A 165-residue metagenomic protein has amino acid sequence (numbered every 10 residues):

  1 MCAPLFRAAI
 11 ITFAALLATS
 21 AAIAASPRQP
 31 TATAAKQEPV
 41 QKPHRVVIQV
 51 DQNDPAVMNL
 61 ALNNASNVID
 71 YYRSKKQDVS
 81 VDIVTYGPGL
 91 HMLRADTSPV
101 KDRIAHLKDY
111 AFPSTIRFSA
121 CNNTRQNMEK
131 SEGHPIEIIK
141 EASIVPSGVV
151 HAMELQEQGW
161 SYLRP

Functional and structural regions predicted by a protein language model:
M1-I10: Bacterial N-terminal signal peptides that target proteins for export
P4, A15, A24-A25: Short hydrophobic interaction/assembly module
A9-S20: Bacterial N-terminal signal peptides
I23-P165: Secreted/extracellular ectodomain signature
